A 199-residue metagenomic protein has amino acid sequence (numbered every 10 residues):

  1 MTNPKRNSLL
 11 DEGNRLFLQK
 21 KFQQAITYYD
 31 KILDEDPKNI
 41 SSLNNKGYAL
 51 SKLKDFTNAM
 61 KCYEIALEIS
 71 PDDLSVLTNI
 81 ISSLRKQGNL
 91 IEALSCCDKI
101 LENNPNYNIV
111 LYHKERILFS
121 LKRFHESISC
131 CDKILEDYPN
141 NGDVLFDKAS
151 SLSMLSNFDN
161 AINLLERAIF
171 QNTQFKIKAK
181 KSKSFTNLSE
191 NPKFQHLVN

Functional and structural regions predicted by a protein language model:
P4-E35, S41, N45-K52: Alpha-helical segment of the N-proximal tetratricopeptide repeat
N7, S41, S75, I109 (+2 more regions): Start-of-helix register in tetratricopeptide repeats
I32, I65-A66, K99-I100, K133-I134 (+1 more regions): Canonical positions in the second alpha-helix
N45, N79, H113, D147 (+1 more regions): Canonical tetratricopeptide repeat
